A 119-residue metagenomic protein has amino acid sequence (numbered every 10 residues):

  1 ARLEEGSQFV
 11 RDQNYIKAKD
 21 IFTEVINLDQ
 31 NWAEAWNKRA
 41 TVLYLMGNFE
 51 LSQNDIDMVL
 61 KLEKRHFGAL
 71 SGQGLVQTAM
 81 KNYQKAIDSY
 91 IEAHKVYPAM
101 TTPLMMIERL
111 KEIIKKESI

Functional and structural regions predicted by a protein language model:
A1-L28: Alpha-helical segment of the N-proximal tetratricopeptide repeat
R11-I21, L45-M58, M80-E92, I114-I119: Structural signature of tandem alpha-helical TPR/SEL1-like repeats, specifically the intra-repeat loop/turn
E24-L45: Short, charge-rich amphipathic alpha-helical segments embedded in non-transmembrane helical bundles/solenoids
A33-E34, F67-G68, T101-T102: Helix-start (N-cap) detector for alpha-helical repeat units in TPR-like alpha-solenoids, especially tetratricopeptide
G68-A79: Alpha-helical protein-protein interaction scaffolds
